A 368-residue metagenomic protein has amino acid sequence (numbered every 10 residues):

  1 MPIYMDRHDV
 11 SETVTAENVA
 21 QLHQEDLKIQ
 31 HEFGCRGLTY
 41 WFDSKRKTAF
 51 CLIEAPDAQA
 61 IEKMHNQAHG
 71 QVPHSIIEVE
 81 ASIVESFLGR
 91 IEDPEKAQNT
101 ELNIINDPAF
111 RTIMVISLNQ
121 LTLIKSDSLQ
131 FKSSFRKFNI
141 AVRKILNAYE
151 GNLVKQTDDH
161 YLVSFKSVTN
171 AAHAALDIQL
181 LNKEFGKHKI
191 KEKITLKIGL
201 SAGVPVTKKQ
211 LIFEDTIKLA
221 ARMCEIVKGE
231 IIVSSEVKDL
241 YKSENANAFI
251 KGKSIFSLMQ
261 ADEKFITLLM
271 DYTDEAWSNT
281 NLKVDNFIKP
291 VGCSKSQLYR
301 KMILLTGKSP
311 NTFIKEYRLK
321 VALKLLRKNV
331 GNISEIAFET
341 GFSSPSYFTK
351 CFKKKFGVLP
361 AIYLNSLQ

Functional and structural regions predicted by a protein language model:
M1-I29, S86-I113, Q120: Short S/T/G/P-rich N-terminal loop/turn motif that feeds into the first structured element of a domain
E78, N103-N170: Catalytic NTP-binding/metal-coordinating core of nucleotidyl cyclase/transferase enzymes
S133-E150, S164-I198, A202-V204, D215-I226: Alpha-helical scaffold within the catalytic cores of cyclic-nucleotide enzymes
L196-I198, A202-V204, I226-G252: A short beta-strand->alpha-helix segment at the C-terminal rim of the class III nucleotidyl cyclase catalytic domain
L269-L282, M302, T306, L323-N332 (+2 more regions): Basic, amphipathic alpha-helical hairpins
D285-V291, L298, M302, I336-S343 (+2 more regions): Append "Primarily bacterial transcriptional regulators
L304-S343, S366-Q368: Terminal helix-turn-helix DNA-binding modules in bacterial transcription factors
K350-Q368: …primarily DNA-binding HTH/wHTH and HhH modules…
